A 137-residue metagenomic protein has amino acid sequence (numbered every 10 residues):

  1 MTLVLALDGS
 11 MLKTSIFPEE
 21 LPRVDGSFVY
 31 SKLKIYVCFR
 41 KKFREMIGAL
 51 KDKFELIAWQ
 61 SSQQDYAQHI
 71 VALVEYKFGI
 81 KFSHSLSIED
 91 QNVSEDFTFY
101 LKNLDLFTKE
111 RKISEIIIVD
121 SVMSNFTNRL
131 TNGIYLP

Functional and structural regions predicted by a protein language model:
M1-T98: Alpha-helical substrate-recognition element adjacent to the catalytic core
D90-P137: Nuclease catalytic cores that cleave nucleic-acid phosphodiester bonds, predominantly acidic two-metal-ion
